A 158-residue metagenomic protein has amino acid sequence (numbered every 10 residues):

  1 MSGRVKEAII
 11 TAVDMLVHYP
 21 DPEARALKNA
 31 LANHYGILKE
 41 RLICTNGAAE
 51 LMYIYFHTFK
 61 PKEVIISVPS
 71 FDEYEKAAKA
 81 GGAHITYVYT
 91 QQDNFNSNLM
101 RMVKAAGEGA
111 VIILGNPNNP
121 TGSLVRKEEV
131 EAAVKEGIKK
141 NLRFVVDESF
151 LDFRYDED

Functional and structural regions predicted by a protein language model:
M1-G47, I54: N-terminal small-domain helix-loop-helix segment of the aminotransferase-like
N33, Y53, H57, K76-A80 (+1 more regions): Short, well-ordered alpha-helices that flank and scaffold nucleotide-derived cofactor binding pockets
L38, G81-G82: Short, structured coil segments at secondary-structure junctions
L38-L42, E63, N141, E148: Short acidic capping loops at alpha-helix termini that bridge into adjacent secondary structure
G47, Y53, P69, G122 (+1 more regions): Short N-terminal helix/helix-N-cap motif within the alpha/beta-hydrolase-1
T58-K79: Conserved PLP-anchoring active-site segment centered on the Schiff-base-forming lysine
P69-D72, Y89-F95: Short, acidic/turn-prone active-site loops that include or flank metal/cofactor- and phosphate-binding residues
T86, D93-R154: Active-site phosphate-binding strand-loop segment of PLP-dependent enzymes
